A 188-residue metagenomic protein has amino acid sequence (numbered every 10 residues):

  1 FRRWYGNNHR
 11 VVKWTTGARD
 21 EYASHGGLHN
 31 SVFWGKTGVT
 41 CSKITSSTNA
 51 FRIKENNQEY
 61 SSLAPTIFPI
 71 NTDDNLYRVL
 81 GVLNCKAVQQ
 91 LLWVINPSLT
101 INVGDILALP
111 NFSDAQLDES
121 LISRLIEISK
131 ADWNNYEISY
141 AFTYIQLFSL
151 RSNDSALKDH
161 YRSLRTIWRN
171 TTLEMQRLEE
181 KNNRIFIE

Functional and structural regions predicted by a protein language model:
W4-E188: S-adenosyl-L-methionine
